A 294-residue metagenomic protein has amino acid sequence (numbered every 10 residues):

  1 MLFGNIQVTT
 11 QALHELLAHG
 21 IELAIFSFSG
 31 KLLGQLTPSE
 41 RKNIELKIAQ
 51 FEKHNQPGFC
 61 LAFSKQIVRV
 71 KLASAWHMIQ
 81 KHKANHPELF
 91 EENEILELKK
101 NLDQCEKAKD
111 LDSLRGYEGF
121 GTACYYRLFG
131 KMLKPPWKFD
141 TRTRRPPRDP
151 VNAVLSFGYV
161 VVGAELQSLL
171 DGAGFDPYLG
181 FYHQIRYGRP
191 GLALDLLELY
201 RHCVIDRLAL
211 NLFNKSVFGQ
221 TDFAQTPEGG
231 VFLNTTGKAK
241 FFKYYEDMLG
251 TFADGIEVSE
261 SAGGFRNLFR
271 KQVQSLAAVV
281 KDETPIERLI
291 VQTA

Functional and structural regions predicted by a protein language model:
M1-G4, P150-N152: Conserved interaction-surface patches within small, structured recognition/assembly domains
F3-H77: A surface-exposed, charged beta-strand/loop segment in the N-terminal or early-internal portion of soluble proteins
E45-A294: Active-site helix-to-loop segments that bind/position phosphate- or nucleotide-bearing substrates and donors across
